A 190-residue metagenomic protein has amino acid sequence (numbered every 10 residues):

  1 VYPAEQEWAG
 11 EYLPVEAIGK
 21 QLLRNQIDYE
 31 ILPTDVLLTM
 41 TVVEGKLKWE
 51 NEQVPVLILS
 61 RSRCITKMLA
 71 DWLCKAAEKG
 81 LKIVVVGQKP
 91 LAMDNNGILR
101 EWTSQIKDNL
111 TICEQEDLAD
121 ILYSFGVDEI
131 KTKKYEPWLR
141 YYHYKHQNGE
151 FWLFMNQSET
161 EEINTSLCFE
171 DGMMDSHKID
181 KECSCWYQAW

Functional and structural regions predicted by a protein language model:
V1-W190: Carbohydrate-binding surfaces of carbohydrate-active enzymes
